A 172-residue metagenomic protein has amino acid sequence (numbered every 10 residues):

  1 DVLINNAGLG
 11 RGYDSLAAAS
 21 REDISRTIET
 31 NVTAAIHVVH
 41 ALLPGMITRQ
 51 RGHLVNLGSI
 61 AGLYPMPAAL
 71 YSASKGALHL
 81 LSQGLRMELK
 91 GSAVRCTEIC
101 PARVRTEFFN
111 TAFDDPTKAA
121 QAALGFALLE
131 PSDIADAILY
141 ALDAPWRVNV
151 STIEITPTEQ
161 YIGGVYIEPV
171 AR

Functional and structural regions predicted by a protein language model:
A7-G12: Conserved NAD(P)H cofactor-binding loop of Rossmann-fold oxidoreductase domains
D14-L16, D23-S25: Substrate-binding pocket helix/loop in short-chain dehydrogenase/reductase
A19, P65-A73, G84: Active-site loop-to-helix junction immediately N-terminal to the catalytic Tyr of the SDR YXXXK motif in Rossmann-fold
V39, S74: Active-site helix of classical SDR
P44, M87-K90: Alpha-helical segment proximal to the catalytic Tyr-Lys
S59: Residue(s) in the substrate-gating loop at a strand-loop-helix junction that position the organic substrate next
E98-I99, K118-G164: C-terminal helical subdomain
